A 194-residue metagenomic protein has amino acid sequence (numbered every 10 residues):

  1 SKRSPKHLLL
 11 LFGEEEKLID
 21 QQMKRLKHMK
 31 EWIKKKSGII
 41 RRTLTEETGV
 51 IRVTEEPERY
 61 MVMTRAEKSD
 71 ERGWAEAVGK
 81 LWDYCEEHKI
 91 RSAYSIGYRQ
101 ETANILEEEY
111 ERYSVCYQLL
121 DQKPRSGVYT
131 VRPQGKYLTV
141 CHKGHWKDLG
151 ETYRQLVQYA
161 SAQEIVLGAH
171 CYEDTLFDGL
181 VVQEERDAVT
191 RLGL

Functional and structural regions predicted by a protein language model:
S1-R3: Short amphipathic recognition helices of helix-turn-helix/homeodomain-type DNA-binding modules
P5-L194: A solvent-exposed interaction/effector surface
